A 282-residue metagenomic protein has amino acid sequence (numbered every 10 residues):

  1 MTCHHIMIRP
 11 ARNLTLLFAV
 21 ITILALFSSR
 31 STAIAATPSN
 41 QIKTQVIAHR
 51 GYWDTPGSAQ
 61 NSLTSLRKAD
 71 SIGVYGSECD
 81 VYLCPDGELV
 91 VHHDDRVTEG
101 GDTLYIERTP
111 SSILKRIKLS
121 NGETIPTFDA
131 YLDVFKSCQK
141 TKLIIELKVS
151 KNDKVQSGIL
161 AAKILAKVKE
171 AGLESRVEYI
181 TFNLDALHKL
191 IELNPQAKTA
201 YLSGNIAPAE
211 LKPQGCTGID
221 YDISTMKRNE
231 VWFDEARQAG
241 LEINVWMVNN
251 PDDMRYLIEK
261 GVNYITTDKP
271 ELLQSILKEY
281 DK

Functional and structural regions predicted by a protein language model:
I8-R9, N13-F18, A25-K282: Phosphate-group recognition and catalysis centered on beta-loop-alpha active-site segments
